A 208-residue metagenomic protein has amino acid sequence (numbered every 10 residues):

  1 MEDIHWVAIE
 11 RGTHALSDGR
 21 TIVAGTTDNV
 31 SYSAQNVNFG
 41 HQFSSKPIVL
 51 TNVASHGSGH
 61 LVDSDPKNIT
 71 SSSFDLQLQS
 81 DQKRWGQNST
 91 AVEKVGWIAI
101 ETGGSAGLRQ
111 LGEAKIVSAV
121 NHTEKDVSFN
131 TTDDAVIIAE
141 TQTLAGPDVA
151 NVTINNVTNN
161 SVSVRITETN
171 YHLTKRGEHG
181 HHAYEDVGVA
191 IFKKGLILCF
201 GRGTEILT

Functional and structural regions predicted by a protein language model:
M1-T208: Extracellular receptor-binding modules and their adjoining Ser/Thr/Gly/Asp/Asn-rich linkers
